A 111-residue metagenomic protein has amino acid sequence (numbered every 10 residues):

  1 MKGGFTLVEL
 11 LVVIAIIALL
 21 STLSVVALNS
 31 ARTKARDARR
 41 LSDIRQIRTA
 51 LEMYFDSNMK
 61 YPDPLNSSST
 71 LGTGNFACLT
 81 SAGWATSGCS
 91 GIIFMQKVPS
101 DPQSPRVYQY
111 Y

Functional and structural regions predicted by a protein language model:
K2-L28, R32: N-terminal single-pass transmembrane signal-anchor helix
V13, R40, Q96-K97: Intrinsically disordered, low-complexity segments enriched in polar/charged residues with Gly/Pro, especially when
S21, D37, G83-A85: A generic helix-loop boundary/linker signal
V25-R45: Aliphatic-rich helix starts adjacent to a transmembrane/signal segment
E52-Y111: Extracellular/periplasmic head regions of type IV pilus-like filament subunits
